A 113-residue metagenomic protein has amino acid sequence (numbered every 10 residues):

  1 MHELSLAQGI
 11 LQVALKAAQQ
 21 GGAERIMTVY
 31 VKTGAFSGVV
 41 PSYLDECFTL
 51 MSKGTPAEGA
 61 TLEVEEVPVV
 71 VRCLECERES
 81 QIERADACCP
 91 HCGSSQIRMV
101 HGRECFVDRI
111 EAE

Functional and structural regions predicted by a protein language model:
M1-A60: Long, charged N-terminal interaction/targeting segments
K32-F36, E65-V69, I110: Short loop/turn motifs enriched for small/polar and acidic residues
T61-P68, R78-E83: Short, flexible, mixed-charge glycine/proline-rich loop motifs that serve as phosphate/nucleic-acid-contacting
V71, A87, C105: Cys/His-enriched microdomains
C73-C76, C89-C92: Short cysteine-rich clusters marking metal-coordination/redox-active sites
Q81, S94-R98: Short functional micro-motifs and their immediate structural scaffolds
I97-R109: Short metal-binding segments enriched for Cys and/or His
E113: Long, contiguous binding/interaction regions
